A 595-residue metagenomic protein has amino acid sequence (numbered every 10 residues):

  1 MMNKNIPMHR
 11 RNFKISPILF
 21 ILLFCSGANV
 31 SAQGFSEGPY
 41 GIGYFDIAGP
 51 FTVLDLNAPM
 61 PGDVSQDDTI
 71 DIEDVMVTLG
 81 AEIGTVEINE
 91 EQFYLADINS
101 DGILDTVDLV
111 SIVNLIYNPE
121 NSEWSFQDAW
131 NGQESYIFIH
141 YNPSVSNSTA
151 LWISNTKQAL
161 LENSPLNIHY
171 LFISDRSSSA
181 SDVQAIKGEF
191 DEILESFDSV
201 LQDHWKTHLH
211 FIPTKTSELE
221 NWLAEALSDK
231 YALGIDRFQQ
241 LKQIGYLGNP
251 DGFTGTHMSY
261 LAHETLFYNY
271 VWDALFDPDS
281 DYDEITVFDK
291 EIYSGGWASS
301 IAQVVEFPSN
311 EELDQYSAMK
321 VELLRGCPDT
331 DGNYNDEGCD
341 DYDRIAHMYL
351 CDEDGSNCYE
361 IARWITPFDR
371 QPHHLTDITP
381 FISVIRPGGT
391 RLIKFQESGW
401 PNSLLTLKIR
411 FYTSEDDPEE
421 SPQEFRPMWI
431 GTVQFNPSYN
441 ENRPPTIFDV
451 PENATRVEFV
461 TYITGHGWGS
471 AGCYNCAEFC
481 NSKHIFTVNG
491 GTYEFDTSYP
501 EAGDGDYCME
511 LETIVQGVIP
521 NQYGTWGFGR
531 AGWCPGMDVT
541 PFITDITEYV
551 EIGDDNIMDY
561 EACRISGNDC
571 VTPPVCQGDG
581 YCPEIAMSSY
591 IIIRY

Functional and structural regions predicted by a protein language model:
M2-I18: Bacterial N-terminal signal peptides that target proteins for export
S16-G27: Bacterial N-terminal signal peptides
V30-I47, M60-T69, Y270-D289, Q423-F425: Boundary/junction segments of secreted and surface-exposed precursor proteins
Q33-G62, Q66, N118-A129, M428-N436: N-terminal "domain-start" segment that seeds a small globular fold
A58-S122: Cellulosome-associated attachment modules in secreted, modular CAZymes
E120-K157, P165-D175: Short active-site neighborhood of thiol/selenol oxidoreductases, capturing the structured segment around
G188-S228: Short, internal strand/loop/helix patches that form the active-site neighborhood or redox-interaction surface
A224-Y595: Extracellular/secretory-pathway and virion-surface proteins
